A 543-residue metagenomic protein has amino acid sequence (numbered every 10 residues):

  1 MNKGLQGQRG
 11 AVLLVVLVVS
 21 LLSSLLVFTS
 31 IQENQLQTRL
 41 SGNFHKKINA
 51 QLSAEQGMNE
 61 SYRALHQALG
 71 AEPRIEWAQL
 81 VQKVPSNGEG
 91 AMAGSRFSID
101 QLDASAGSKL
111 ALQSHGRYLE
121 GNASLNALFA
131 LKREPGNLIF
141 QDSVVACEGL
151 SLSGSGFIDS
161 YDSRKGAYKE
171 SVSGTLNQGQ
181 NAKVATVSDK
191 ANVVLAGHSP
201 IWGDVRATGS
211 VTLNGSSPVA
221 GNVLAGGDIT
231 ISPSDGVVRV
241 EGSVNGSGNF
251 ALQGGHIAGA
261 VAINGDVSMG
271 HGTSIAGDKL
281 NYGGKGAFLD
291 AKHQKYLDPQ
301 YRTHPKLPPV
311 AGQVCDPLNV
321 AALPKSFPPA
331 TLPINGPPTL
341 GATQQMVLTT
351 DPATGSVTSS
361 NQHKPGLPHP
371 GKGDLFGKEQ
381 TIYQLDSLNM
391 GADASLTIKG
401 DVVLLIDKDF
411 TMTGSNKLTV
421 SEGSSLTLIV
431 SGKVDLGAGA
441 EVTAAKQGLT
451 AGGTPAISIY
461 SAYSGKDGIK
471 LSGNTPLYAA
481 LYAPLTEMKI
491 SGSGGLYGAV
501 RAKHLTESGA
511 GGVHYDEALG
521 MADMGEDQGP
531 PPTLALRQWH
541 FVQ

Functional and structural regions predicted by a protein language model:
N2-S153, R164, G179, S188 (+1 more regions): Beta-strand/loop motifs with alternating small/hydrophobic and polar/acidic residues, enriched in the first structured
I75, L80-N87, N335-P337, G341-T354 (+3 more regions): Solvent-exposed, conformationally flexible loop/turn segments
S114-L119, K285, D386-S387, K408: Secondary-structure transition/turn motif
E120-P135, S199, S217, G221-L224 (+3 more regions): Short, structured interface segments
G136-G149, P317-P337: Boundary/junction segments of secreted and surface-exposed precursor proteins
G136-I257, I263-N264, M269-H271, T350-Y515: Long, polar low-complexity repeats
I263, M269-H271, A276-A322: Solenoidal tandem-repeat scaffolds enriched in leucines and small polar residues
G498, K503-Q543: Hydrophobic, glycine-enriched assembly/anchoring segments
